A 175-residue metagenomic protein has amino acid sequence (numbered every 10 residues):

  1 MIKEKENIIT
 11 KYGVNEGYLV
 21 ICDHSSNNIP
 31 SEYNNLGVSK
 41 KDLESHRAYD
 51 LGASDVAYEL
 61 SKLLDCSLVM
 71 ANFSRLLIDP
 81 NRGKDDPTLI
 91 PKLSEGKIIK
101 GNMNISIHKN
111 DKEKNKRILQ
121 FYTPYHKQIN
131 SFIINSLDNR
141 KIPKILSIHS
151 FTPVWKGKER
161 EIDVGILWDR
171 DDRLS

Functional and structural regions predicted by a protein language model:
M1-I145, S150-S175: N-terminal catalytic or cofactor-binding beta/alpha core of small enzyme domains
